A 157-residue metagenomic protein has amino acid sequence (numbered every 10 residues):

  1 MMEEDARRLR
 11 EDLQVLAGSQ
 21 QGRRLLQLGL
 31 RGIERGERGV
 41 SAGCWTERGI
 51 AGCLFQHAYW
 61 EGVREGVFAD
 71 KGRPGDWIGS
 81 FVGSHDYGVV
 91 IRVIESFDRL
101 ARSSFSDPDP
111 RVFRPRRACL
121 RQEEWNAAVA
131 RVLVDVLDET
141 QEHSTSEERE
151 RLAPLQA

Functional and structural regions predicted by a protein language model:
M1-A157: Short, glycine-biased loop/turn motifs at secondary-structure junctions and in low-complexity Ser/Thr/Pro-rich termini
